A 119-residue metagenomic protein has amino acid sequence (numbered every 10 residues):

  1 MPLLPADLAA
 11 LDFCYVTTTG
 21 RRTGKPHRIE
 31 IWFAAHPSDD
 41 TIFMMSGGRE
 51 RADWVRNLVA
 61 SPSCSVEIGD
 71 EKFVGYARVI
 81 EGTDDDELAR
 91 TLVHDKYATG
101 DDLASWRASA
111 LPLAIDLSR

Functional and structural regions predicted by a protein language model:
M1-Y15: Extreme N-terminal tail/first-helix region
P2-L3, P37, K72: Generic signal for short, ordered secondary-structure residues within or immediately flanking folded domains
L3, T18-T23, G100-S105: Short helix-to-loop capping/linker segments positioned immediately adjacent to catalytic or ligand/cofactor-binding
D7, A35, W106: Extracellular/periplasmic catalytic domains that process cell-envelope and extracellular macromolecules
D7, R28-I29, G69-K72: Compositionally biased, low-hydrophobicity segments enriched in charged and small polar residues
A9-L11, P26, V59, A108: Short, solvent-exposed coil/turn segments
L11-G47, C64: Short beta-strand segments
G48-R119: Short, structured beta-strand-loop surface elements
